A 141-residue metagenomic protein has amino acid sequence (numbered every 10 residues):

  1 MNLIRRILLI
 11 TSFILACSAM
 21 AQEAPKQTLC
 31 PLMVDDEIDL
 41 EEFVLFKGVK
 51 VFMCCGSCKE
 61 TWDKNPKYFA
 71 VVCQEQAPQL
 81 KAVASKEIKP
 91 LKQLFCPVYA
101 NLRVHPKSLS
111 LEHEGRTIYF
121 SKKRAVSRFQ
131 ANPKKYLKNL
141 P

Functional and structural regions predicted by a protein language model:
M1-R6: Positively charged n-region of N-terminal signal peptides that target proteins for export
I7-S18: Bacterial N-terminal signal peptides
M20-P141: Intrinsically disordered, low-complexity terminal tails/loops enriched in metal-binding residues
